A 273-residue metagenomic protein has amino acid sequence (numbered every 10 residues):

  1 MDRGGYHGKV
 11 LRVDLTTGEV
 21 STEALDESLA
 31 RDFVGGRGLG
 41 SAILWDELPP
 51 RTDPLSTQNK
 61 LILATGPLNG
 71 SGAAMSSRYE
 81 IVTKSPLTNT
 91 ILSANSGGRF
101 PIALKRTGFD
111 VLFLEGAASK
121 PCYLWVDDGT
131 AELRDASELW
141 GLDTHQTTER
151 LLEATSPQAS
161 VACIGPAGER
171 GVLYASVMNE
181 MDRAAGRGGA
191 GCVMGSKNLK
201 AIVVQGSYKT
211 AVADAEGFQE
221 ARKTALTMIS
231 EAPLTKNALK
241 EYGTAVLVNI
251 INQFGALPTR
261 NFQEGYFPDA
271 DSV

Functional and structural regions predicted by a protein language model:
M1-N95, R99-V273: Intrinsically disordered, low-complexity segments enriched in small residues
